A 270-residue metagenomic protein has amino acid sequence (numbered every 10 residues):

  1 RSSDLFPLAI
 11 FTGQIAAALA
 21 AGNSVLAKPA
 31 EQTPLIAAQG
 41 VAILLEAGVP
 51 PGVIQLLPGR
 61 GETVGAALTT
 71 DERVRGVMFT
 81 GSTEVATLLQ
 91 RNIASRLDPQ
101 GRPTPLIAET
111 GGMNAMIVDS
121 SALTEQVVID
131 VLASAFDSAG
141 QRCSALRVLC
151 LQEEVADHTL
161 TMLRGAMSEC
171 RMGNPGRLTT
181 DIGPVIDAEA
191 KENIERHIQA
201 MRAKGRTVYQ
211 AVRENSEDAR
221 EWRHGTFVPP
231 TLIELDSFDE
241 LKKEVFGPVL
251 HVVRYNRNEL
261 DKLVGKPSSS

Functional and structural regions predicted by a protein language model:
R1-L5, D261-S270: Short, compositionally biased segments
R1-P51, E125, R257: Conserved small-residue-rich beta-alpha loop and adjacent elements that most often cradle the phosphate/pyrophosphate
F6, Q32-L35, E62-T63, T83-E84 (+1 more regions): Short alpha-helical
A16-L19, I36, L68, D98 (+1 more regions): Hydrophobic/aromatic ligand-binding patch that stacks against planar heteroaromatic rings of cofactors or nucleotides
E46-V49, T70-D71, G76, T83-F238 (+1 more regions): ALDH superfamily catalytic-core signature
Q55-M78: A structured beta-alpha segment of the ubiquitous adenosine-cofactor-binding alpha/beta core
P248: Glycine-rich nucleotide-phosphate-binding loops and adjacent flexible coil segments
